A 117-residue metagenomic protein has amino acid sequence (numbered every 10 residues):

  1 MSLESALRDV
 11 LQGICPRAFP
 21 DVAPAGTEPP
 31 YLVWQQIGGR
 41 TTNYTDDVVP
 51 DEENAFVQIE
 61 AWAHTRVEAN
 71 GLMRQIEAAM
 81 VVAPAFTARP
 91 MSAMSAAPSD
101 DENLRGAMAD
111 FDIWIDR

Functional and structural regions predicted by a protein language model:
M1-D47, V67, G71-A78: Small/polar-rich, solvent-exposed N-terminal microdomains that initiate assembly or binding
E4, P16, I59, F86 (+1 more regions): N-terminal cationic amphipathic segment used for targeting or macromolecule association
A25, V48-P50, D100-E102: Sterically constrained small-residue positions within well-ordered secondary structures of folded domains
P30, A55, F86: Residue-level signal for beta-strand positions within conserved beta-sheet cores that form or flank
D51-H64, A69, R105-I115: Oligomerization/assembly interface segments of phage tail-like spikes and tubes
A78-R117: Acidic-leaning, charged glycine-interspersed low-complexity segments
